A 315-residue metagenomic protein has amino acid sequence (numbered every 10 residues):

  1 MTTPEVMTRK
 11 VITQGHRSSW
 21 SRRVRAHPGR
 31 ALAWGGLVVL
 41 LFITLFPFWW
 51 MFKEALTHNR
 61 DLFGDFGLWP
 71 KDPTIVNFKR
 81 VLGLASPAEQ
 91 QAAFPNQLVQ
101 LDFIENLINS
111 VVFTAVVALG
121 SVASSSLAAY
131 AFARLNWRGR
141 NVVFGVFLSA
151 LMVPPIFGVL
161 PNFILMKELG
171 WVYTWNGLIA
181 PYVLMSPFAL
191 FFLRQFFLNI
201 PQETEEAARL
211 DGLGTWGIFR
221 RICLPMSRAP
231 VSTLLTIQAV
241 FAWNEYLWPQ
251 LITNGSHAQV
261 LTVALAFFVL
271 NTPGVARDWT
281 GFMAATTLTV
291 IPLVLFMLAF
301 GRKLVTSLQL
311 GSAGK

Functional and structural regions predicted by a protein language model:
M1-R25: Short, Lys/Arg-rich, polar N-terminal cytosolic tail immediately upstream of the first transmembrane signal-anchor
R30-K315: A structural signal for multi-pass alpha-helical bundles of membrane permease subunits that mediate small-molecule
